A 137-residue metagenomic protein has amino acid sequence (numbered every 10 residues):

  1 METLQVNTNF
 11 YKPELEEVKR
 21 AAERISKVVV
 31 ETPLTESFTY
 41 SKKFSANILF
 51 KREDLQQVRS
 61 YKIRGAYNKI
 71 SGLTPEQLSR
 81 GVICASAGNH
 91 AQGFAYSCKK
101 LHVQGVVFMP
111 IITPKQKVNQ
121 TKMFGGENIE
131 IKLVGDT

Functional and structural regions predicted by a protein language model:
M1-T137: PLP-dependent amino-acid enzyme catalytic core
